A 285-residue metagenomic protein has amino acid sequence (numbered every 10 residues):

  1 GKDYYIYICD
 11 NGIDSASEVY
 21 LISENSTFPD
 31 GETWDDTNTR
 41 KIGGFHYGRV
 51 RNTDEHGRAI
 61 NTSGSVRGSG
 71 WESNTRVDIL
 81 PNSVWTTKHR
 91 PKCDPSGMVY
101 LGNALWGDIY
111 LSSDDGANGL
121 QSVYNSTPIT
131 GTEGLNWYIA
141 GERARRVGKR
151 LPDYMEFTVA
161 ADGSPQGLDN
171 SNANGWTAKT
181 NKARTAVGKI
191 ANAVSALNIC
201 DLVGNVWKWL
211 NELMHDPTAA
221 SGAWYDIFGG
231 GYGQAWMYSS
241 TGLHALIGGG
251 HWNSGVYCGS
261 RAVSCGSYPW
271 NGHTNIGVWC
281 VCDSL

Functional and structural regions predicted by a protein language model:
G1-Y20: Elongated alpha-helical scaffolds
K2-Y4, L101-N103, V147, S195-A196 (+4 more regions): Residues that flank catalytic or metal-binding motifs in active/ligand-binding sites
Y5-C9, W106-D108, N198, W279-V281: Residues within well-ordered beta-strands of beta-sheet-rich folds
D10-A16, L111-D114, E212-H215, W252 (+1 more regions): Acidic glycine-/aspartate-rich tracts in secreted/extracellular proteins
V19-R49: An exposed acidic His-Trp-rich patch
Y47-C200: Short aromatic-cysteine micro-motif
A117-N118, L210-D226: Cytochrome P450 core scaffold surrounding the K-helix E-X-X-R motif and the conserved "meander" helix-loop region
E133-L135, Y232-L285: Disulfide-stabilized, aromatic/cysteine-rich ligand-recognition loop
